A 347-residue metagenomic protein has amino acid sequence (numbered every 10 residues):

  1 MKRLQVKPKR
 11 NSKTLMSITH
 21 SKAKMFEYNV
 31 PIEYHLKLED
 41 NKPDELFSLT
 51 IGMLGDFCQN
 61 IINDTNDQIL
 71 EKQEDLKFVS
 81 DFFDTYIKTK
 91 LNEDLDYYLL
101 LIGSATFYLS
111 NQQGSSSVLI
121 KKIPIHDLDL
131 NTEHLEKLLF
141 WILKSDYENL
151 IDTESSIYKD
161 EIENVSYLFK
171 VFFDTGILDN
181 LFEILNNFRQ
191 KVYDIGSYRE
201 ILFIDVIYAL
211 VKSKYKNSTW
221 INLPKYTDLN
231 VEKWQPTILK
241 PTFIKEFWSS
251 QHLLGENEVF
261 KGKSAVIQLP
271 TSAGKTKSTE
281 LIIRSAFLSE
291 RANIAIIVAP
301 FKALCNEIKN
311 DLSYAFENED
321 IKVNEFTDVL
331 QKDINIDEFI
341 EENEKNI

Functional and structural regions predicted by a protein language model:
M1-I347: N-terminal helicase ATP-binding lobe
